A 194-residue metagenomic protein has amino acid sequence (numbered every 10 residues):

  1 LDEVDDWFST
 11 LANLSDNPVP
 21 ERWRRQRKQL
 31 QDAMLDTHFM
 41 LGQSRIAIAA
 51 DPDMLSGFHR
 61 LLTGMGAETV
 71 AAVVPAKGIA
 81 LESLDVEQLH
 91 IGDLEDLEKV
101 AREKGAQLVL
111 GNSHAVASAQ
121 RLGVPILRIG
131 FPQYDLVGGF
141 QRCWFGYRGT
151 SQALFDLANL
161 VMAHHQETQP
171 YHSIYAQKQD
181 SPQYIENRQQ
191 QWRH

Functional and structural regions predicted by a protein language model:
L1-H194: An N-terminal assembly and electron-transfer interface module characteristic of large anaerobic redox and radical
